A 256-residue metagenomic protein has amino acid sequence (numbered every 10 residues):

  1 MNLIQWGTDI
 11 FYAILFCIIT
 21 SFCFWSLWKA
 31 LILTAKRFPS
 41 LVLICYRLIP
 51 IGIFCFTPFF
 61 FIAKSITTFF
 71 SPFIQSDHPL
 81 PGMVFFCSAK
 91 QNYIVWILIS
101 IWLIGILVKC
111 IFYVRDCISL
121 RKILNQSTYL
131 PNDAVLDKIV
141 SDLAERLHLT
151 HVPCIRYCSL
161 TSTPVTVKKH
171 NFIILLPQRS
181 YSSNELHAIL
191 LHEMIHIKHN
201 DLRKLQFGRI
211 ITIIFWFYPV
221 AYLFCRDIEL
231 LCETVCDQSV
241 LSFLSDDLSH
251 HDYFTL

Functional and structural regions predicted by a protein language model:
N2-P72, F86-L256: Membrane-embedded and juxtamembrane structural elements of multi-pass membrane proteins
P81-V84: Extracytoplasmic/periplasmic ligand-binding sensor domains of two-pass membrane signal-transduction receptors
